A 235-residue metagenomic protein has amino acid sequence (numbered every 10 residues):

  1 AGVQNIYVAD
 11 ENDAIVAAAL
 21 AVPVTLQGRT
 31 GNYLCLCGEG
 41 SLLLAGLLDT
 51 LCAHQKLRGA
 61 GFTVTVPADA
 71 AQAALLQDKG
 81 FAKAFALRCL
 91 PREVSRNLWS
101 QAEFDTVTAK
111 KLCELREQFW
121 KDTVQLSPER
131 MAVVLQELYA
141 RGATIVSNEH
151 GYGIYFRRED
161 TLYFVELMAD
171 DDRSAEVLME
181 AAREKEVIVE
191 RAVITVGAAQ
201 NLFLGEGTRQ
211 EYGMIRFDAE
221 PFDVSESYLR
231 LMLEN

Functional and structural regions predicted by a protein language model:
A1-D49, A140-S174: Conserved donor-binding loop and adjoining core beta-sheet/short helix segment in diverse acyl/aminoacyl transferases
A1-G2, I6-D13, K79-Y163: Amide-forming acyltransferase catalytic core, primarily the GNAT-like/NAT-type and related acyltransferase folds
V3-Q4, L57-A60, V187-R191: Short, high-confidence coil segments that cap the C-terminus of an alpha-helix and link into the following beta-strand
V8, I15-V16, Y33-L36, L57 (+7 more regions): Extended hydrophobic/Leu-rich segments
I15, Q27, A71-Q72, N201-L202: Flexible loop/turn segments at secondary-structure boundaries
Y33, G38-L44, L51, V64 (+6 more regions): Structured N-terminal alpha/beta-domain signature that marks small ligand/cofactor-binding or signaling modules
E39-K56, A60, T65, A74 (+2 more regions): Conserved acetyl-CoA-binding loop-helix of GNAT-fold acetyltransferases
V66-D69, Q77-S100, M168, D172 (+2 more regions): Active-site/acyl-donor-binding loops of N-acyltransferases
